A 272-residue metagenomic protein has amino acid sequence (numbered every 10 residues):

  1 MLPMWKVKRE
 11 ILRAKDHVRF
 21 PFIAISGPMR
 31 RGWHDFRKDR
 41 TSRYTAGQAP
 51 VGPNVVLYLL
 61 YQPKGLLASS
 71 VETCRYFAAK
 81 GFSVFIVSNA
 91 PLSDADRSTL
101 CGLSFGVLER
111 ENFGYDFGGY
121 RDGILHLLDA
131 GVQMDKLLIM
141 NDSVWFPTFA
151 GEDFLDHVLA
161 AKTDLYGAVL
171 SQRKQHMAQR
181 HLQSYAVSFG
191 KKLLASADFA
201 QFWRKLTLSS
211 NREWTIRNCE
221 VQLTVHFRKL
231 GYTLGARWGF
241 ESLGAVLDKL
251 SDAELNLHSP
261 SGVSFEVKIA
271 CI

Functional and structural regions predicted by a protein language model:
M1-I272: ER/Golgi luminal nucleotide-sugar-dependent glycosyltransferases, focusing on the catalytic module
